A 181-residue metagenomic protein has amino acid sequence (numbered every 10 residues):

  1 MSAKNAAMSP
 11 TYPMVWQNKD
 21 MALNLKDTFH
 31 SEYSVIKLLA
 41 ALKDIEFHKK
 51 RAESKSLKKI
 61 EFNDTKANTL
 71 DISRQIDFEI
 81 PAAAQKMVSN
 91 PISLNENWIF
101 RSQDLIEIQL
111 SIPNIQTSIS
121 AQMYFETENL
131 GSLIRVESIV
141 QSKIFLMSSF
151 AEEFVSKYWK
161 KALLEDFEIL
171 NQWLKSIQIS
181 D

Functional and structural regions predicted by a protein language model:
S2-K4, S9: Low-acidity, Ser/Thr- and Arg-rich intrinsically disordered low-complexity segments
P13-S73, D77: Hydrophobic ligand-binding cavity/cleft-lining segments
A22-T28, T69-D71, S93-N95, L105 (+2 more regions): Intrinsic-disorder/low-complexity, polar/charged segments enriched in Ser/Thr/Lys/Arg/Asp/Glu/Gln
D27-F29, K58-F62, S93-F100, L110 (+2 more regions): Hydrophobic/aromatic beta-strand elements that line small-molecule binding cavities or substrate pockets in beta-rich
A52-S54, M87-N95, N114-Q122: Amphipathic hydrophobic-ligand
E61-Q109: Glycine-rich portal/gate segments that line the openings of hydrophobic small-molecule binding cavities
N95-N97, S102, I144, S148-D181: A conserved amphipathic terminal alpha-helix motif
Q109-K157: Beta-strand/loop substructures that line and gate deep hydrophobic ligand-binding cavities in soluble
